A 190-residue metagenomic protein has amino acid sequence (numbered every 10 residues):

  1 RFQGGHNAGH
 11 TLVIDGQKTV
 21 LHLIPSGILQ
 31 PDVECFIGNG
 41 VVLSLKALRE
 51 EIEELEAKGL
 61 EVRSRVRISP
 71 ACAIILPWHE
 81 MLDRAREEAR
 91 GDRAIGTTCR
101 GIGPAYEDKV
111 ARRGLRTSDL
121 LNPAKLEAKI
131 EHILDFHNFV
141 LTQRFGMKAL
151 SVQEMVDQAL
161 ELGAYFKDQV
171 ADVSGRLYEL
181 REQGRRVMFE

Functional and structural regions predicted by a protein language model:
R1-E190: Non-transmembrane, aqueous-exposed alpha-helical and coiled segments at domain scale
